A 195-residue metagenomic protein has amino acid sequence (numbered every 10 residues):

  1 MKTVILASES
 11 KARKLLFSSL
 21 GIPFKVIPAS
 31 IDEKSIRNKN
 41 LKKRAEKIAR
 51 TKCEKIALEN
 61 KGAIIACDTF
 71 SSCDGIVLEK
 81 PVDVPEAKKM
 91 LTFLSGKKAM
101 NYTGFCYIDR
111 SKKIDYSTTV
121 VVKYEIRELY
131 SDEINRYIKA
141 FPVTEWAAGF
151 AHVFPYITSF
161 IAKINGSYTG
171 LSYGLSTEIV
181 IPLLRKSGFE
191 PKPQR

Functional and structural regions predicted by a protein language model:
K2-I22: N-terminal beta1-alpha1 ligand-phosphate binding loop
K2-T3, N40-R195: Anionic-ligand binding patches
E9, A29, R110: Cofactor-binding loop segments of dinucleotide-utilizing enzymes, especially the Rossmann-like FAD- and NAD(P)+-binding
R13, E33-S35, I114: Flexible, glycine-rich phosphate/dinucleotide-binding loops and adjacent beta-alpha linkers at cofactor/substrate
L15-S19, I36, L58-E59: Short loop/helix-cap segments at secondary-structure boundaries that form the rim of catalytic
F24-S35: A short beta-strand-loop structural module common to alpha/beta enzyme folds
